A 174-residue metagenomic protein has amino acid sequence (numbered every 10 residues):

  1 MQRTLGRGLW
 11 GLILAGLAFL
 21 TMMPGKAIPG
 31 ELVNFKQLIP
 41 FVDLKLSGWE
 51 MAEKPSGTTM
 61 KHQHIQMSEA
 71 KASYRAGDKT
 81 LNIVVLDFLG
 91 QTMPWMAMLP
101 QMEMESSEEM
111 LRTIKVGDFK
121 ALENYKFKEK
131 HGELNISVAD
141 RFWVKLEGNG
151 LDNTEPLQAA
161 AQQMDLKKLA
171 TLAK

Functional and structural regions predicted by a protein language model:
M1-I13: Bacterial N-terminal signal peptides that target proteins for export
G11-T21: Bacterial N-terminal signal peptides
I28-H131: Short, solvent-exposed recognition patches
N82-V84, M93-W95, L146, P156 (+1 more regions): Short acidic, gly/pro-rich beta-turn/loop elements at beta-sheet edges and active-site/ligand-binding grooves
L89, F142, A170: Short loop/turn segments at secondary-structure transitions that flank enzyme active sites
K130-P156: Short, well-structured beta-strand
G148-K174: Surface-exposed amphipathic alpha-helical segments
